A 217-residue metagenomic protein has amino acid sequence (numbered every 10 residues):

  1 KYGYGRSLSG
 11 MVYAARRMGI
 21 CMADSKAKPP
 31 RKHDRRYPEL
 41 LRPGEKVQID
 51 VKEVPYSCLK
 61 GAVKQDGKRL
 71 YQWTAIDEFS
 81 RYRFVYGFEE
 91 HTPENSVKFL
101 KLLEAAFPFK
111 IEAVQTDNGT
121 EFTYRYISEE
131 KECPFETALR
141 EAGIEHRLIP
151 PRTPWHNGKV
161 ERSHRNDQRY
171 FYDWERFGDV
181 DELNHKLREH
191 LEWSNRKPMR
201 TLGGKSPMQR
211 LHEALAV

Functional and structural regions predicted by a protein language model:
K1-L59, T120, E130-L139, Q209-L215: Basic, flexible linker segments flanking DNA-binding modules in nucleic acid-interacting mobile-element proteins
E45, A142-I144, R165-V217: C-terminal domain-tail junction helix/linker
I49-F84, E94: An active-site-proximal beta-strand-loop segment
D66-R69, V85-A113: Active-site beta-loop-alpha junctions of metal-dependent nucleic acid enzymes, especially the RNase H-like/DDE
Q72-A75, T137-E141, K159-N166: A structural motif
Y82-Y86, R147-I149, D173: Short small-residue beta-strand/loop micro-motif enriched in glycine and branched aliphatics
H91, F109-I127, P150-R152, G204-P207: Acidic/histidine-rich, metal-coordinating catalytic segments
Q115-N118, E136-K159, R176-G178: RNase H-like polynucleotidyl transferase catalytic core
